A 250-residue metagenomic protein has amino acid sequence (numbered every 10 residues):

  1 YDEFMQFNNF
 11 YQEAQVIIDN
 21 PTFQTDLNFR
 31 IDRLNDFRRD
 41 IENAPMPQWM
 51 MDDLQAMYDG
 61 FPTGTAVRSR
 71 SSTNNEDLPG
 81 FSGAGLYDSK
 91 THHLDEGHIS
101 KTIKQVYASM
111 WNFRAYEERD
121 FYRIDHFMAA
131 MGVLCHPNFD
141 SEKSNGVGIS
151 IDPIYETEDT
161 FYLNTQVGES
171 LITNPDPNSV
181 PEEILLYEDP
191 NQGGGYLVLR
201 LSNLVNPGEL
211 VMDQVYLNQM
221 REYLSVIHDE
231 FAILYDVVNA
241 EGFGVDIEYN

Functional and structural regions predicted by a protein language model:
Y1-L134, K143, H228, A232-D236 (+2 more regions): N-terminal beta-alpha lobe that positions the nucleotide/phosphoryl donor in ATP/NTP-coupled carboxylate activation
N74-E76, E96-H98, N138-E142, P153-E156 (+3 more regions): Short, glycine-/Ser/Thr-/acidic-enriched flexible segments
A84, I149-D152, N178-E182: Short intrinsically disordered coil segments
Y87, G148-S150, S170: Gly/Ser/Thr-rich beta-alpha loop segments that engage phosphate groups in nucleotides
K90, I151-P153, T173: Basic, gly/Ser/Thr/Pro-rich low-complexity segments located predominantly at protein N termini
V133-P137, N145-I151: Contiguous beta-strand/loop segments that form the cofactor/metal-binding neighborhood of enzyme cores
V147-E156, F161-Y162: N-terminal mature ectodomain segment of secretory-pathway/periplasmic proteins
D159-N250: Conserved catalytic alpha/beta cores of large enzymes that bind or transform nucleotide phosphates and polynucleotides
